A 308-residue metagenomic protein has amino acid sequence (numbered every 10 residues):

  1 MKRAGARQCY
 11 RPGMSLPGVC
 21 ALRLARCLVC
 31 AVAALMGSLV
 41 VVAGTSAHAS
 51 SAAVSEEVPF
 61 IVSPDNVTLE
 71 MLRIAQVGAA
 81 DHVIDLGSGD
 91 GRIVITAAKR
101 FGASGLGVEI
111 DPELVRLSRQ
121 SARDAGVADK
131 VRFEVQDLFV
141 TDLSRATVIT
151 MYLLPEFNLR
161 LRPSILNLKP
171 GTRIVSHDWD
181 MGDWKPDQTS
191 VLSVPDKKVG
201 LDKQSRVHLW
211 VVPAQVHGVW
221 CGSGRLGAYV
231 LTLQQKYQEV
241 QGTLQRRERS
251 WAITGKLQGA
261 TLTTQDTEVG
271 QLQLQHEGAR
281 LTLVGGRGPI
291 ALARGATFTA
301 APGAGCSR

Functional and structural regions predicted by a protein language model:
A43-D81: S-adenosyl-L-methionine
A80-G89: Conserved class I S-adenosyl-L-methionine
G91-I95: Glycine-rich SAM-binding Motif I of class I
S104-E109: Conserved SAM-binding motif I beta-strand of class I
D111-R145: S-adenosyl-L-methionine
G171-D183: Conserved beta-strand signature within the Rossmann-like core of class I S-adenosyl-L-methionine
D180-S223: Active-site capping/gating segments
A214-I290: Central antiparallel beta-sheet cores of small beta-barrel/beta-sandwich binding domains
